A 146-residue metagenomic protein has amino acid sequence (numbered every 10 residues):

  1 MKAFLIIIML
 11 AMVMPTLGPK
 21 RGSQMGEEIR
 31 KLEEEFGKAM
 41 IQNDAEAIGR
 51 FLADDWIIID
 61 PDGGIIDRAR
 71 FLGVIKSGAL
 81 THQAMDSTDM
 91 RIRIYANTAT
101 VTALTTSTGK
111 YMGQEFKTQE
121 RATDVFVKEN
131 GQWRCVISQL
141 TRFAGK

Functional and structural regions predicted by a protein language model:
F4-L5, K20-K146: A beta-strand edge to alpha-helix "cap/lid" segment located at domain peripheries
I6-P15: Bacterial N-terminal signal peptides
